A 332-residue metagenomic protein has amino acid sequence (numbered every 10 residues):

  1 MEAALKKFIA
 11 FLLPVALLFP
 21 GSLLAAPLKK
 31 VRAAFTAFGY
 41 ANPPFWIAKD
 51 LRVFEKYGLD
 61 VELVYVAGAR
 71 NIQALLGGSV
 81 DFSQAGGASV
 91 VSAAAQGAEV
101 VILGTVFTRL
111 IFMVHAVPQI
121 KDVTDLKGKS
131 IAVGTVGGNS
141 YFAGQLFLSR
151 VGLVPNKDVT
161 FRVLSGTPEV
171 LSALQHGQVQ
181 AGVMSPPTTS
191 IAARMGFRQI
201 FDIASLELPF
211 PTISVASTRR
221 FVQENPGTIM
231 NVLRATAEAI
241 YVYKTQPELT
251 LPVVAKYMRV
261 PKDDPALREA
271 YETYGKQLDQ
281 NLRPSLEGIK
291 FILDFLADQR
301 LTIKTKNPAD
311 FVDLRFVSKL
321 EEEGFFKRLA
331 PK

Functional and structural regions predicted by a protein language model:
E2-L12: Bacterial N-terminal signal peptides that target proteins for export
A10-S22: Bacterial N-terminal signal peptides
A26-H176, Q180-P186, Q199-P209: Short, glycine-/small- and polar/acidic-enriched structural segments that line small-molecule recognition paths
A88-S89, P168-V260: Pocket-lining segment of extracytoplasmic ligand-binding domains
N139-P155, A235-A266, V312-L320, G324: Ligand-binding clefts/hinges and TM-proximal coupling segments of bilobed small-molecule sensing domains
Q223-T305: Secondary-structure end/capping motifs
D294-K332: Conserved C-terminal helix/tail region of periplasmic/extracytoplasmic solute-binding proteins
